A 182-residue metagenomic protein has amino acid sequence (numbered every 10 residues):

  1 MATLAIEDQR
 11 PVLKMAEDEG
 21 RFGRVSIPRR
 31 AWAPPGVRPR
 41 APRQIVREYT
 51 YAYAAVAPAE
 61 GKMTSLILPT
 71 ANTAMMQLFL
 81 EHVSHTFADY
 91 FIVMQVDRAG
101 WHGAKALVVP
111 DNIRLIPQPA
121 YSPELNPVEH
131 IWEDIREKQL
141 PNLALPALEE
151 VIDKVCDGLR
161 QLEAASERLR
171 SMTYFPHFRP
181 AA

Functional and structural regions predicted by a protein language model:
M1-A182: Short functional hotspots at interaction and active-site rims
